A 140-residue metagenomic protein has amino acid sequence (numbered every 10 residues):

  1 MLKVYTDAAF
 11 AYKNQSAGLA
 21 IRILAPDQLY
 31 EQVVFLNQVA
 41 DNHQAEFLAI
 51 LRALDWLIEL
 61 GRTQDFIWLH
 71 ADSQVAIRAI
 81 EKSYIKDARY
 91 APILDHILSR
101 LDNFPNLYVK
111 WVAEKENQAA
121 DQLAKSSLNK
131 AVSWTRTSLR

Functional and structural regions predicted by a protein language model:
M1-L2, Q28-V34, G61-D65, I80 (+3 more regions): Intrinsically disordered, low-complexity regions
M1-Q44, D55-W56: RNase H-like nuclease fold core
V4, V33-V34, V39, V75 (+2 more regions): Extended aliphatic helical segments
A9-K13, L51-L123: RNase H catalytic domain
L19, I23-E31, I67-A71, Y90-I97 (+1 more regions): Membrane-targeting and insertion segments and their boundary/processing signals
R22-A25, A40-D41, D87-Y90, S127-A131: Short, low-complexity, polar/charged sequence segments that are solvent-exposed and flexible
A45, A49: Loop-to-helix element that buttresses phosphate recognition and phosphoryl-transfer chemistry
